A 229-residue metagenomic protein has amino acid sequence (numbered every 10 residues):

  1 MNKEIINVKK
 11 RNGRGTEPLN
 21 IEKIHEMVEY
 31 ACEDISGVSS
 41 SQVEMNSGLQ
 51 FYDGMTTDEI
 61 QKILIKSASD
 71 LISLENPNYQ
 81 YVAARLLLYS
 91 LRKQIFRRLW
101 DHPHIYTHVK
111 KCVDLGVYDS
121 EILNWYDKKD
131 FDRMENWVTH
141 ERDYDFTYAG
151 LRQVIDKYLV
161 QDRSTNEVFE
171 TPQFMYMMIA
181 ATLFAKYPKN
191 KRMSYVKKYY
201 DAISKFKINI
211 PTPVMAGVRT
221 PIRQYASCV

Functional and structural regions predicted by a protein language model:
M1-V229: Extended catalytic cores of very large enzyme megasubunits
